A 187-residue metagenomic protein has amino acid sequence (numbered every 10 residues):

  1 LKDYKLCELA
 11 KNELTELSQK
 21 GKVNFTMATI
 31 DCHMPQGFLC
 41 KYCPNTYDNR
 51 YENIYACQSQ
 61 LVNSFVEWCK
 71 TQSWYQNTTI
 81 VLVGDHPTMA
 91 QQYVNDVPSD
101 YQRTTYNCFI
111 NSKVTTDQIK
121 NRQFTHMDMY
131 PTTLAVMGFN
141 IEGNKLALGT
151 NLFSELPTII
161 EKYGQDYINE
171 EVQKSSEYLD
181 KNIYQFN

Functional and structural regions predicted by a protein language model:
L1-N187: Solvent-exposed soluble domains appended to multi-pass membrane proteins
